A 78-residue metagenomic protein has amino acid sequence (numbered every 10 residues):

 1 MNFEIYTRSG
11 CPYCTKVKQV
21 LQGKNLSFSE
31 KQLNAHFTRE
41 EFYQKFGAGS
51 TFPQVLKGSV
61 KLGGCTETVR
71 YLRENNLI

Functional and structural regions predicted by a protein language model:
M1-L26: Local sequence-structure signature of Cys/Sec-based thiol-disulfide redox active-site neighborhoods
P12, F37, G63: Short alpha-helical
T15, E40, R70: Alpha-helical elements of the RecA-like P-loop NTPase motor core of helicases
N25-E30, K61: Conserved beta-strand scaffold positions in the cores of enzyme catalytic domains, especially in NTP/NDP-utilizing
Q32-G49: Thioredoxin-like thiol-disulfide oxidoreductase module
F46-L56, C65-T66: Structural micro-motif
K57-I78: Non-catalytic, surface beta->alpha helical segment in thiol-disulfide oxidoreductase systems
